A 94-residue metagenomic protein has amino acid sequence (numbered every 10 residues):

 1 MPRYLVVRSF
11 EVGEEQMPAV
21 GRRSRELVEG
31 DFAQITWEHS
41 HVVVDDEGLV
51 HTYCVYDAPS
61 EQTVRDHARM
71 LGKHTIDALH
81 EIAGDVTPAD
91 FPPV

Functional and structural regions predicted by a protein language model:
M1-L49, P59-Q62, D66-H67, G84-V94: Short S/T/G/P-rich N-terminal loop/turn motif that feeds into the first structured element of a domain
K73-V86: Conserved short beta-strand edge segments in small beta-sheet-based binding/regulatory domains
